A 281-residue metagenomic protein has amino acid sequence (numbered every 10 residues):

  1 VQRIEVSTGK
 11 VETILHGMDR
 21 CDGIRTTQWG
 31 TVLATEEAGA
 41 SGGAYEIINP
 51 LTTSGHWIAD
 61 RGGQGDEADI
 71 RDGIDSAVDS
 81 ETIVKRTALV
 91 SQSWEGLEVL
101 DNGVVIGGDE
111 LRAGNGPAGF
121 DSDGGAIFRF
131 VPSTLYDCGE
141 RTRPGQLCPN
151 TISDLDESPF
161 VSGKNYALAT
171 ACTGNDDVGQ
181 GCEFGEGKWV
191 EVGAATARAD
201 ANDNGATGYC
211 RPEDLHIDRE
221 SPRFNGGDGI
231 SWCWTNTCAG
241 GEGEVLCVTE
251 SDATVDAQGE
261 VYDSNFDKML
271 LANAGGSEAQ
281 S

Functional and structural regions predicted by a protein language model:
V1-S281: Sequence/structural signature of beta-propeller domains
